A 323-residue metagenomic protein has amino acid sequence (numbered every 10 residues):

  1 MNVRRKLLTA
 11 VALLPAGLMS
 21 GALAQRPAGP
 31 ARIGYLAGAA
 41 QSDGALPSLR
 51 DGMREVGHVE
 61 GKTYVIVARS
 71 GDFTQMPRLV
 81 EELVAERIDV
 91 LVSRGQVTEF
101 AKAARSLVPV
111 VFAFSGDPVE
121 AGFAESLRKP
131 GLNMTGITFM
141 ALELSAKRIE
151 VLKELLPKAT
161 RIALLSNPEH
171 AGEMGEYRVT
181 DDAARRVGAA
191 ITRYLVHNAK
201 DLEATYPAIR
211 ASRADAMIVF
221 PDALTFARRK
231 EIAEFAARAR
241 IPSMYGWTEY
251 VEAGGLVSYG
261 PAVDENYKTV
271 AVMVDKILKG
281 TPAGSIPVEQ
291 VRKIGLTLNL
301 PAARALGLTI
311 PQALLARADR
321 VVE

Functional and structural regions predicted by a protein language model:
M1-E323: Short hydrophobic alpha-helices and adjacent helix-cap/hinge residues
